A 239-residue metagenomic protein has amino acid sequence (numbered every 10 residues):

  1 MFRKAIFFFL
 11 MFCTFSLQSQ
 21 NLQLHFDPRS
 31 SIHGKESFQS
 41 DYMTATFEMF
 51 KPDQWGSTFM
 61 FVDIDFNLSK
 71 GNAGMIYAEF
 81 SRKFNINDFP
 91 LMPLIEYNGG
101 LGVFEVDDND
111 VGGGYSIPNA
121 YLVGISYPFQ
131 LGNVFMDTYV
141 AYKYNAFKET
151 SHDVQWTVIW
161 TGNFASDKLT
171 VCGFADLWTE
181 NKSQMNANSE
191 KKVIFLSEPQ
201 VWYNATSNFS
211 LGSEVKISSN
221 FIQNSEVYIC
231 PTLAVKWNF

Functional and structural regions predicted by a protein language model:
M1-N21: Bacterial Sec-dependent N-terminal signal peptides
L17-L68: Short glycine/proline- and aromatic-enriched beta-strand/turn motifs that initiate or cap beta-hairpins
N21-D27, S37-D41, G71-I159, N188-S189 (+1 more regions): Outer-membrane pore/translocation modules
F26-S30, D53, I64-L68, Y97-V103 (+4 more regions): Transmembrane beta-strands of outer-membrane beta-barrel pores
F50-P52, S81-K83, S126-Q130, I159-N163 (+2 more regions): Transmembrane beta-barrel domains of outer membrane proteins
W55-M60, I86-P93, L131-T138, F164-C172 (+1 more regions): Repeated loop/turn-to-beta-strand initiation elements of outer-membrane beta-barrel proteins
A141-S210, K216-S219, W237-F239: Outer-membrane beta-barrel transmembrane domain signature
Y228-F239: Outer-membrane beta-barrel "beta-signal"
